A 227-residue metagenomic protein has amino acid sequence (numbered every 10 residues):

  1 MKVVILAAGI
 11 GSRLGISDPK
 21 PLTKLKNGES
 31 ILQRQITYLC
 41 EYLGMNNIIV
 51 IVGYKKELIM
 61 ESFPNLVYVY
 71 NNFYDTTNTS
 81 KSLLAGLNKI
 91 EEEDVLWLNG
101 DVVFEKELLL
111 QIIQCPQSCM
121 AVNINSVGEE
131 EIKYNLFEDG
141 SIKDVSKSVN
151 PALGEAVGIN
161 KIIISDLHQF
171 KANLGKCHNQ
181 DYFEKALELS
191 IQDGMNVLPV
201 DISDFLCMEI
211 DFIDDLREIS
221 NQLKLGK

Functional and structural regions predicted by a protein language model:
M1-I16: N-terminal nucleotide-binding beta1-loop-alpha1 segment
M1-V3, E155-K227: Conserved alpha/beta core of the MobA/IspD/sugar-nucleotide pyrophosphorylase nucleotidyltransferase superfamily
K2, E29-V95: Conserved N-terminal catalytic core of the sugar/cofactor nucleotidyltransferase
A7, K26, V52, N99 (+1 more regions): Short beta-strand/turn micro-motifs composed of small residues that flank or help shape donor/cofactor-binding pockets
D18-K24, F73: Short glycine-enriched, charge-decorated loop/helix-capping segments at active-site entrances that position
L22, Y134-L136, P199: A structural signal for short hydrophobic beta-strand segments in well-ordered beta-sheet cores
E93-V103: Short beta-strand-to-loop acidic/aromatic patch adjacent to the donor-nucleotide binding site
E105-C177: Conserved core of the sugar-phosphate nucleotidyltransferase
